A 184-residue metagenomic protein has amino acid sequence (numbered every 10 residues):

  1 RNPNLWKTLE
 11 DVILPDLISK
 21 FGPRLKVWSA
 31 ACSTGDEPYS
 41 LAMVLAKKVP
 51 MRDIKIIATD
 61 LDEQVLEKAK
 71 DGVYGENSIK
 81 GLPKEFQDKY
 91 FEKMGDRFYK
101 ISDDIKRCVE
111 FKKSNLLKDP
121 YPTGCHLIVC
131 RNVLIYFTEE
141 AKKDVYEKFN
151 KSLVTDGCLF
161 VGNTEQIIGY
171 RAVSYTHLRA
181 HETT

Functional and structural regions predicted by a protein language model:
R1-W28, Y146, G162: Conserved AdoMet
V27, I54-I56, L159: Hydrophobic/aromatic residues located in beta-strands of well-ordered beta-sheets within soluble catalytic
A31: Conserved S-adenosyl-L-methionine
D36-K48: Conserved SAM-binding loop of SAM-dependent methyltransferases across substrates and taxa, primarily the Class I
R52-V129, V133-A141, Q166-I168: Extended basic-aromatic, gly/pro-enriched interface segments that bind polyanionic ligands
Y146-T155: A short glycine-rich, Lys/Arg-flanked "PGG" loop and its adjoining helix->strand segment in the class I
D156-N163: Conserved beta-strand signature within the Rossmann-like core of class I S-adenosyl-L-methionine
T176-T184: Conserved small/polar residues in nucleotide/adenosyl-binding loops
